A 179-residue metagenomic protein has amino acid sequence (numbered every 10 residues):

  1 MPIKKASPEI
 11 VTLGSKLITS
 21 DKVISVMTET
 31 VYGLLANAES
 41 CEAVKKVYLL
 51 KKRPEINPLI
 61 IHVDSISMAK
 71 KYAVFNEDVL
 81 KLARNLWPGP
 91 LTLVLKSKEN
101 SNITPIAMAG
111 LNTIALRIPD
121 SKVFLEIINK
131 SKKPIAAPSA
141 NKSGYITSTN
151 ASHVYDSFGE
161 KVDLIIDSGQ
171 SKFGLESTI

Functional and structural regions predicted by a protein language model:
M1-I179: Active-site-adjacent structural elements in enzyme catalytic cores
